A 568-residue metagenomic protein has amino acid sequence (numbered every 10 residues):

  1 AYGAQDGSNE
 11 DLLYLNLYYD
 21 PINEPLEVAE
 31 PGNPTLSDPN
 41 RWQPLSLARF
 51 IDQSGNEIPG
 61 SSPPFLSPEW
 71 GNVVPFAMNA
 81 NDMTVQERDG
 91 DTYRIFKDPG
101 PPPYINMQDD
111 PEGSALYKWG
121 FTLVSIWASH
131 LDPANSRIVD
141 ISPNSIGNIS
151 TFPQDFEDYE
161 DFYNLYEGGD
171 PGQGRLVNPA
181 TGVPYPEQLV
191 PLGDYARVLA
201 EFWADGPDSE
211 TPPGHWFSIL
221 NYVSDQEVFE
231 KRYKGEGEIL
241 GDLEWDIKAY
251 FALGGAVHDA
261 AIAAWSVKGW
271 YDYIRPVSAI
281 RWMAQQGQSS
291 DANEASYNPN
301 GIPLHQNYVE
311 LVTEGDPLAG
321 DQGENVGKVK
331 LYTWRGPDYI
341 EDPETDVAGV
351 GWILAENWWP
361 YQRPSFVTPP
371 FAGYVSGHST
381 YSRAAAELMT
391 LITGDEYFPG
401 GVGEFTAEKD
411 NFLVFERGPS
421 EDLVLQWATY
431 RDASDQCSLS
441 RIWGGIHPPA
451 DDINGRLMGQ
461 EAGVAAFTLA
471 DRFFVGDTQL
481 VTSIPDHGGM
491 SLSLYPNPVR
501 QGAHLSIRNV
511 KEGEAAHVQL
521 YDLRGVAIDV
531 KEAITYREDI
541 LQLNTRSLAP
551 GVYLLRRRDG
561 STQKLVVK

Functional and structural regions predicted by a protein language model:
A1-L480: Acidic/polar surface patches and capping/hinge elements
P485-K568: C-terminal outer-membrane/trafficking sorting elements
